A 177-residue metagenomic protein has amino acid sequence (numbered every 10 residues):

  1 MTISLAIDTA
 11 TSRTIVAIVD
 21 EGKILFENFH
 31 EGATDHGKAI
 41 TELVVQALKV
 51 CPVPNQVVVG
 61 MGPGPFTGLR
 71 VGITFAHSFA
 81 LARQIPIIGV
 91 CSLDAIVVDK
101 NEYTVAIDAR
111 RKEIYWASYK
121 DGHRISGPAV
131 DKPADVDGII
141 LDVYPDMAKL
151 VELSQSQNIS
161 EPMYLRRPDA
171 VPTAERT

Functional and structural regions predicted by a protein language model:
M1-I24, E31-A39, A82-T177: Oxyanion-binding and handling regions
E27-G32, M61-P65: A short glycine/serine-rich beta->alpha loop
K38-T41, I73: Conserved active-site region of classical short-chain dehydrogenase/reductase
V44-Q56: Phosphate/pyrophosphate-binding loops at sites that engage ATP/ADP/AMP, CoA/4′-phosphopantetheine, polyphosphate
V53-G62, V136-V143: Short glycine-rich phosphate-binding loop at a beta-alpha junction
Q56-I87: DPxDG-like acidic metal-binding loop motif
